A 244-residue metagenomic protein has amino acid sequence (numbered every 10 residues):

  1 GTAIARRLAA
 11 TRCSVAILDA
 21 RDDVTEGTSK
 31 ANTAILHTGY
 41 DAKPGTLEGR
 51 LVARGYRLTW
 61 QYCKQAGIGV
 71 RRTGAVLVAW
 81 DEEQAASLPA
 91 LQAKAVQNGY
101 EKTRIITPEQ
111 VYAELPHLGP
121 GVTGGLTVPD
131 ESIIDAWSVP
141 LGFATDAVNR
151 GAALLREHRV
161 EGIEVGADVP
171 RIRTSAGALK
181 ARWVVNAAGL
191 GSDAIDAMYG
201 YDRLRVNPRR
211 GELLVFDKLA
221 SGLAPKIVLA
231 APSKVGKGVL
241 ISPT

Functional and structural regions predicted by a protein language model:
T2-A3, G142: Short alpha-helical segment within the catalytic ATP-binding CA
A3-R7, L36, R57, A66-R71 (+3 more regions): Active-site substrate-recognition segment that forms the wall of the catalytic cavity or substrate channel
A9-A31: Glycine-rich FAD pyrophosphate-binding loop
V15, K102-T103, V184: Hydrophobic anchor at the start of a short beta-strand that flanks the dinucleotide cofactor-binding loop
D19, R72, I106-P108, R156-H158 (+1 more regions): Short loop/edge segments at beta-strand edges and connector loops that shape dinucleotide/nucleotide cofactor-binding
A34-E114, A231, G238-V239: Dinucleotide-binding Rossmann-like beta1-alpha1 core, especially the glycine-rich loop that anchors the ADP
V78, V160-I163, L240-P243: A structural signal for short hydrophobic beta-strand segments in well-ordered beta-sheet cores
L126-W183, A187: Helical element adjacent to the flavin cofactor pocket in flavoenzyme catalytic cores
